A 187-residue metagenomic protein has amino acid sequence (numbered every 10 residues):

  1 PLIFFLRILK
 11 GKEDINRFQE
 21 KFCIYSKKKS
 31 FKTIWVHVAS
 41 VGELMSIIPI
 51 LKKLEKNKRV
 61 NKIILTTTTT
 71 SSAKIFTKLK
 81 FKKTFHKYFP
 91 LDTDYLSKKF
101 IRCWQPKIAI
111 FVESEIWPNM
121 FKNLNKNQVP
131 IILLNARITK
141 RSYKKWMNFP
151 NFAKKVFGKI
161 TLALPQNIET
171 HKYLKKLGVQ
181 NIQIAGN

Functional and structural regions predicted by a protein language model:
F4-N187: Active-site and donor-binding regions of nucleotide-sugar-utilizing enzymes
